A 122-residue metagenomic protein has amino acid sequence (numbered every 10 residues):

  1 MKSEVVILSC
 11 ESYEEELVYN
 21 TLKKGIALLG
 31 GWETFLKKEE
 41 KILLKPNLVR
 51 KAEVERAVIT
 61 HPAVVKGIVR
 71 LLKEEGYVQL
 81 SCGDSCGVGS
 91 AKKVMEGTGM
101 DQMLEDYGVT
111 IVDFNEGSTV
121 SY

Functional and structural regions predicted by a protein language model:
M1-Y122: N-terminal and secondary-structure boundary signal
